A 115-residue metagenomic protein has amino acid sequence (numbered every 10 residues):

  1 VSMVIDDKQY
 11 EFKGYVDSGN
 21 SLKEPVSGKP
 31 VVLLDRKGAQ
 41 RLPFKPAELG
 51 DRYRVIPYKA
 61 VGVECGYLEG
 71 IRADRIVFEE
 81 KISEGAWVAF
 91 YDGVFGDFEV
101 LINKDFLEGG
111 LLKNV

Functional and structural regions predicted by a protein language model:
V1-V115: Pepsin/retropepsin-fold aspartyl endopeptidases
